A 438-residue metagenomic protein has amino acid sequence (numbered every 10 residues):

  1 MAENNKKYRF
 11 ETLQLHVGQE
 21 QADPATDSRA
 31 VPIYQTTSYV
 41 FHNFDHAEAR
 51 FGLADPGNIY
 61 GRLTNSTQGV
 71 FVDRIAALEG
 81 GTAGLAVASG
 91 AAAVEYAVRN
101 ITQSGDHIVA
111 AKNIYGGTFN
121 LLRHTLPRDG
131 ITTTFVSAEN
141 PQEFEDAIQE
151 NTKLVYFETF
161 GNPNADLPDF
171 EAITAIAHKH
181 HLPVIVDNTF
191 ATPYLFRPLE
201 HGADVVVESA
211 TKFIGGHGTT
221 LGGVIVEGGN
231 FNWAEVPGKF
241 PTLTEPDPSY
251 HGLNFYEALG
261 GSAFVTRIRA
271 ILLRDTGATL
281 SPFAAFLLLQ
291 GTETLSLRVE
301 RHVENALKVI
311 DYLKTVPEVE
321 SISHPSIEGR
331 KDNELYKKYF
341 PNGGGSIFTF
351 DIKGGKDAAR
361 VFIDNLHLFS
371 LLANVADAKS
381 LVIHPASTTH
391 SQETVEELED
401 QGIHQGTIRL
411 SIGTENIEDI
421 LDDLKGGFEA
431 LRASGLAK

Functional and structural regions predicted by a protein language model:
A2, T82, R123, E150 (+3 more regions): PLP-dependent enzyme catalytic core of the Aspartate aminotransferase-like
A2-N5, G18-A22, L85-T315: Conserved PLP-enzyme active-site core in the AAT-like
A2-N65, D73-R74: N-terminal "arm"/small-domain region of PLP-dependent enzymes with the aminotransferase-like
N43-E95, G117-T125: Conserved N-terminal alpha-helix of the aminotransferase class I/II PLP-enzyme fold
P56, T82, A284, L288 (+3 more regions): Short amphipathic alpha-helical segments
F160, T189-A191, I327, K353 (+1 more regions): Active-site beta-loop-alpha junctions enriched in small/polar residues
V299, L307, D311-K314, E318-I408 (+1 more regions): Conserved C-terminal alpha-helix-loop-beta "cap" of PLP-dependent enzymes that closes/shapes the active-site mouth
